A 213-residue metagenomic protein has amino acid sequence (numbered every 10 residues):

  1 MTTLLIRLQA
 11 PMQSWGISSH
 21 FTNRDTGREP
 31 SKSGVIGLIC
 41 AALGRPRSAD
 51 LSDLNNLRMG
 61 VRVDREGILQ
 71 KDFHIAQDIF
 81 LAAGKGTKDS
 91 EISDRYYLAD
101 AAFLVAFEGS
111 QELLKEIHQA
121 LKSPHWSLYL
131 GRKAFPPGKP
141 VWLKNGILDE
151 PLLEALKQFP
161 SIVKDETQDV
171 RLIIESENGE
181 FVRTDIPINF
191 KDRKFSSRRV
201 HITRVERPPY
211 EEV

Functional and structural regions predicted by a protein language model:
T2, I17-G84: Glycine/small-residue-rich interface belts in oligomeric ring/scaffold proteins and their assembly partners
T3-L8: Short amphipathic
D64-V213: Internal, well-folded beta-alpha domain core
